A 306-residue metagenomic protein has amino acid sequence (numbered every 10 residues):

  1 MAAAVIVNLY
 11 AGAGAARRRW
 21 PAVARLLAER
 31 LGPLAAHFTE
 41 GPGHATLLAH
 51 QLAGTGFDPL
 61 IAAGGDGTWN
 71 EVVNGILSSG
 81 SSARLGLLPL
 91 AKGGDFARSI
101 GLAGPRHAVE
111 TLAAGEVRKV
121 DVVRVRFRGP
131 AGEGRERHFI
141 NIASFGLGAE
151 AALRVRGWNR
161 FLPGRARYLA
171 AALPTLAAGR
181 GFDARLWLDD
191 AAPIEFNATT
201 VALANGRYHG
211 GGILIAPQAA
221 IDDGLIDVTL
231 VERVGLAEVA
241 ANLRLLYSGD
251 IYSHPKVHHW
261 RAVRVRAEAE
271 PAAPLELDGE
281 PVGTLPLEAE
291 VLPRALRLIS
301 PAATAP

Functional and structural regions predicted by a protein language model:
M1-L60, N70, H107-E110, A305-P306: ATP/NTP phosphate-donor binding region
L9, A63-G65, L88-L90: Glycine-rich beta-strand-to-loop/alpha-helix junction loops that act as flexible
R30, T39, L77-T199: Catalytic core of DAGKc-family lipid kinases
T68-G80: Short Gly/Thr/Asp-enriched flexible loops that form oxyanion-binding sites at enzyme active sites
S144, G148, A202-I215, P281: Glycine-rich phosphate/pyrophosphate-binding beta-alpha loops
N159-R167, H209-G211, P217-E238: Gly/Ser/Thr-rich active-site loops/lids in small-molecule metabolic enzymes that frequently grip phosphoryl groups
L188-D190, E195, A220-I221, L230-P306: ATP/nucleoside-binding phosphotransfer catalytic cores, i.e., glycine-rich phosphate-binding loops
